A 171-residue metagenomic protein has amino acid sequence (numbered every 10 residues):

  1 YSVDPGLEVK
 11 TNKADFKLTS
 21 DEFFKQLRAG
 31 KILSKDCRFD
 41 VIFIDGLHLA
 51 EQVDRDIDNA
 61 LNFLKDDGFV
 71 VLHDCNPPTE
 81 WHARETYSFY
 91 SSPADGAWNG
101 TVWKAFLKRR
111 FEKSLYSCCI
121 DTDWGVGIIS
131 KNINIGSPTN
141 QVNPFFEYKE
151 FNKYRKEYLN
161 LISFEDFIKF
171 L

Functional and structural regions predicted by a protein language model:
Y1-I32, D58, N76-E80, R84: SAM cofactor-binding core of SAM-dependent methyltransferases, primarily the Rossmann-like beta-alpha-beta module
S2, F43, V71-L72: Generic enzyme active-site microenvironment
V9, Q52-L171: C-terminal substrate-binding/active-site "lid" region of AdoMet-derived donor-dependent transferases
S20, G46-H48: Short, flexible loop/turn elements at secondary-structure junctions
L27-I42, G46: A short acidic, Gly/Pro-enriched loop at the edge of an enzyme's catalytic core that lines a small-molecule cofactor
